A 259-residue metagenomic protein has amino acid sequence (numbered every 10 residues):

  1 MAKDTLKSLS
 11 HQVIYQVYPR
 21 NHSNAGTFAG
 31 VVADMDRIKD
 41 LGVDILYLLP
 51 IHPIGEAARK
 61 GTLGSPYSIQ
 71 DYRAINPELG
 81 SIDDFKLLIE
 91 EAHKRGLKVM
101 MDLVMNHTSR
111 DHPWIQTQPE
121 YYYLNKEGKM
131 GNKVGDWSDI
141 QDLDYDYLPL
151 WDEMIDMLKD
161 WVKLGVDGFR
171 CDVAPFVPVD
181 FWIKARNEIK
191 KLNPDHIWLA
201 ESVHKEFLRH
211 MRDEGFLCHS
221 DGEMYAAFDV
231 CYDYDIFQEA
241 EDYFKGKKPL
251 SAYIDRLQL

Functional and structural regions predicted by a protein language model:
A2-Y15, P19-V32, D36-V43, I51-L164 (+3 more regions): Substrate-binding/active-site clefts of carbohydrate-active enzymes
I45, G168, I197: Short, Asp-centered acidic motifs that coordinate Mg2+ and/or phosphate in catalytic or ligand-binding sites
G96, R110, Q116, R186-L259: Conserved alpha/beta catalytic core and glycan-binding cleft of carbohydrate-active enzymes
H107, F169, V177, E206: Catalytic P-loop NTPase motifs of RecA-like helicase/translocase cores
D144, G168-C171: Active-site oxyanion-binding pockets that recognize sulfate/phosphate
A174: Glycine- and other small-residue-rich loops at beta-strand/loop junctions that grip anionic moieties
D180: Phosphate-binding active sites in nucleotide-utilizing proteins
